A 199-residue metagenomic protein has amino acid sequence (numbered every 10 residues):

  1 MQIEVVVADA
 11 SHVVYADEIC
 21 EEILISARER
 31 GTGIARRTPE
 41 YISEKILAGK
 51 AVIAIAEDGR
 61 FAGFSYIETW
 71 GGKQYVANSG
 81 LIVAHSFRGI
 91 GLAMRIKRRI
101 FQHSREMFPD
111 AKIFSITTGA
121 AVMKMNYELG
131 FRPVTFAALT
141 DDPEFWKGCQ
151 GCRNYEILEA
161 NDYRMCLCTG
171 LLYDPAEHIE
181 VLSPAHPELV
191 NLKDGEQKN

Functional and structural regions predicted by a protein language model:
M1-Q2, R105-N199: Terminal substrate-recognition subdomain of acyl/acetyltransferases
Q2-E18: A short beta-loop-alpha structural element at the N-terminal edge of CoA-dependent acyl/N-acetyltransferase catalytic
C20-H85: A conserved beta-strand-loop-helix scaffold within acyl/acetyltransferase catalytic domains
I42-S43, F101, M123: Short amphipathic alpha-helical segments and helix-helix/interface helices
G49, F64, L92, D110 (+1 more regions): Extracellular structured ligand-interaction cores
V83, G89-S104, I113: Conserved acetyl-CoA-binding loop-helix of GNAT-fold acetyltransferases
